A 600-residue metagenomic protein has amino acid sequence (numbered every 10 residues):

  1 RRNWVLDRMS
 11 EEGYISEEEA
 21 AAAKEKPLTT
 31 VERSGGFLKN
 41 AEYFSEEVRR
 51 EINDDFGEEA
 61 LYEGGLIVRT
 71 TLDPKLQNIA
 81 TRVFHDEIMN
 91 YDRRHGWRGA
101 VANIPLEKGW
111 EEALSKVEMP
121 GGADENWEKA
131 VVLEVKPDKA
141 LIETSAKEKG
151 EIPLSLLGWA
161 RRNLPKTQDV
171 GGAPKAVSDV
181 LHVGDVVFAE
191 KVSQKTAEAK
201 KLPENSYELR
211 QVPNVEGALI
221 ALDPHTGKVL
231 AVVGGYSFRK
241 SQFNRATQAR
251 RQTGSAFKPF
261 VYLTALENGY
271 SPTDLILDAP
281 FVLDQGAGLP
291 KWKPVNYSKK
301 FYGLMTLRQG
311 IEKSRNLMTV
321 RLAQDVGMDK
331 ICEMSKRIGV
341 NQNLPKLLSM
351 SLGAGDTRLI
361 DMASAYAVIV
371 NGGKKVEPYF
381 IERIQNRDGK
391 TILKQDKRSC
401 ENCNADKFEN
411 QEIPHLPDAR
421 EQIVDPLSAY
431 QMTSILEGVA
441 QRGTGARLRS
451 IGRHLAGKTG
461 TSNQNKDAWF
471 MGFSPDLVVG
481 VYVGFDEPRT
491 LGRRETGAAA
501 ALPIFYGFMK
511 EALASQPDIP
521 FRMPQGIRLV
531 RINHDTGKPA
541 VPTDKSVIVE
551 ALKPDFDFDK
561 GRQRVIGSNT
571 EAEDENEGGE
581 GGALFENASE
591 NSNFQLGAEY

Functional and structural regions predicted by a protein language model:
R1-E148, L322, C332-R337, N341-N343 (+2 more regions): Non-catalytic, structured segments within soluble enzyme domains
M9, A80, P137, T226-G227 (+6 more regions): Active-site SXXK
S16-E19, K200-P203, F243, L266-Q285 (+3 more regions): Short, well-structured active-site flanking segments
P27-R33, F37, L72-D73, R337-C403 (+6 more regions): Active-site-proximal helix/loop microenvironment of the serine DD-peptidase/beta-lactamase transpeptidase fold
R33-S34, L106-K116, E134-D138, A146-K147 (+7 more regions): Soluble, non-transmembrane domains of envelope/secretory-pathway proteins that act on or interact with carbohydrate
G36-N40, H225, Y270-I331, K375 (+2 more regions): Conserved catalytic neighborhood of penicillin-recognizing serine enzymes
E42-A60, L66, G217-Q252, L263-T264 (+6 more regions): Active-site beta-strand/loop architecture of penicillin-binding DD-peptidases
E128-A146, R210-R239, E333-M334, E382-R387: A short, well-structured edge-of-sheet supersecondary motif
